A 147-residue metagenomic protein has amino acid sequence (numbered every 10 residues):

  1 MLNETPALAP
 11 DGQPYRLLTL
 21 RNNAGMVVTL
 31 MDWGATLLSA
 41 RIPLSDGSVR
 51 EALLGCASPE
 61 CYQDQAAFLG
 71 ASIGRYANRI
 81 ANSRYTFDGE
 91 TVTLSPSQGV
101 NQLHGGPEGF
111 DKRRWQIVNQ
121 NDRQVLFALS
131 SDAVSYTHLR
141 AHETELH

Functional and structural regions predicted by a protein language model:
N3-C61, Q65-L69, I73-A77, A81-V92 (+1 more regions): Beta-strand-rich N-terminal accessory domains
A24, S131-A133, E143: Short, well-ordered turn and helix-capping elements at secondary-structure junctions
Y76, T93-Q120, S130-Y136: Covalent nucleotidyltransferase core used to form phosphodiester bonds in nucleic acids
T86-E90, I117-Q124: A short, structured loop/turn motif at beta-sheet edges
T93, L146-H147: General alpha-helical segment detector with a strong preference for membrane-spanning helices and helix-boundary regions
T137-L146: Conserved small/polar residues in nucleotide/adenosyl-binding loops
